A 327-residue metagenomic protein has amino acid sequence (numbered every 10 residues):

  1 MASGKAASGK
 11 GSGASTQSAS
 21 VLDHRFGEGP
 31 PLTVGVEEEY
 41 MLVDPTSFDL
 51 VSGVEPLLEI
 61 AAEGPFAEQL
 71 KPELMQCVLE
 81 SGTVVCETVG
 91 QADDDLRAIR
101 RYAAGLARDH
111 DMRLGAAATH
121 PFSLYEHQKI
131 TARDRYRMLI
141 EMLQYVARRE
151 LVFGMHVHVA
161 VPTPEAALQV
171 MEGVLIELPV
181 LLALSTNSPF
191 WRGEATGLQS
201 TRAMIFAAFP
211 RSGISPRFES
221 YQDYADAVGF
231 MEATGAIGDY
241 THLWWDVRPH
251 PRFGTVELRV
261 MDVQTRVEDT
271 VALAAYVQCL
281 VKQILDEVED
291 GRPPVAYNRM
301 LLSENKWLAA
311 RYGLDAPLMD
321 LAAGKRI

Functional and structural regions predicted by a protein language model:
A2-H110, L139, F206-I327: C-terminal accessory/tail domains of diverse enzymes
A67-L74, A107-H120, Y145-V152: Short, flexible active-site-proximal loops enriched in glycine and acidic residues
L96, R133-I140, V161-L182, T265-C279: Helical (often loop-to-helix) elements that flank the catalytic cores of nucleotide-handling enzymes
D111-Q128, W191-T196: Short, glycine/charge-rich beta-strand/loop segments that flank catalytic centers and engage negatively charged groups
A117-A118, Q128, M138-Y145, S188 (+1 more regions): Mature, function-bearing regions of proteins
A132-G154, R217: Acidic, His- and aromatic-enriched active-site or binding-groove loops in soluble protein domains that engage sugars
V157: An acidic/histidine-cluster motif and surrounding catalytic segment that typifies divalent-metal-assisted enzyme active
T163, M171-E219: An exposed, glycine/acidic-rich loop-and-rim segment of catalytic or binding clefts
